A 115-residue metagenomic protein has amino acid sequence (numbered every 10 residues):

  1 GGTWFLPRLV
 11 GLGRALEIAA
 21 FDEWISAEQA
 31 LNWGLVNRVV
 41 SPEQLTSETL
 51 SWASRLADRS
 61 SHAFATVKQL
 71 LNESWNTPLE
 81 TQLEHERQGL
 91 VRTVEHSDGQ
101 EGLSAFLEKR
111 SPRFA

Functional and structural regions predicted by a protein language model:
G1-F64, H96, Q100-E101, R110: Crotonase-fold acyl-CoA enzyme core
L71: Active-site-adjacent beta-strand/loop module that shapes the phosphate/pyrophosphate-binding cleft
P78-Q82: Short beta-strand->loop
S111-A115: Short C-terminal tail/terminal secondary-structure segment of NAD(P)H-dependent dehydrogenase/reductase domains
